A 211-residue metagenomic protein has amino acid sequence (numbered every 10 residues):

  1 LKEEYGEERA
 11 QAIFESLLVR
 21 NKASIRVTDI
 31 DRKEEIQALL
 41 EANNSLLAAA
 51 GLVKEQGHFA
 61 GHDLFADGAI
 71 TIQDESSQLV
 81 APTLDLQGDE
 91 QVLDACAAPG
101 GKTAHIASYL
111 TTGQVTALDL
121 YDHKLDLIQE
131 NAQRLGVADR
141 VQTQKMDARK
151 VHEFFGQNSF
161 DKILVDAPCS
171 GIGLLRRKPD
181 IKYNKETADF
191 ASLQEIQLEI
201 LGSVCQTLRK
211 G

Functional and structural regions predicted by a protein language model:
L1-G211: S-adenosylmethionine
